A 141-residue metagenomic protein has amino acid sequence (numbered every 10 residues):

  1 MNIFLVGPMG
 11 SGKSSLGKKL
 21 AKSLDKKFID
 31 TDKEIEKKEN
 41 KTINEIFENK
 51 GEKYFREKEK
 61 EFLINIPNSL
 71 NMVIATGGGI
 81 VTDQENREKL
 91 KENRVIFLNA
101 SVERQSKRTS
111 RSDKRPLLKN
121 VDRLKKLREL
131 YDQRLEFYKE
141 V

Functional and structural regions predicted by a protein language model:
N2: Walker A (P-loop) ATP-phosphate-binding motif of ABC ATPase nucleotide-binding domains
L5: Hydrophobic anchor at the beta1->P-loop junction of P-loop NTPases
P8: P-loop (Walker A) phosphate-binding loop of NTP-binding proteins
S14: Walker A/P-loop
T31-G79, Q84-K89, R115-P116, R128 (+1 more regions): ATP-dependent small-molecule kinase phosphotransfer cores that center on conserved nucleotide phosphate-binding segments
L90-S112: Conserved phosphate-donor/acceptor-positioning beta-strand/loop module used by diverse small-molecule
R115-V141: Small-molecule kinase domains that catalyze NTP-dependent phosphoryl transfer to phosphate-bearing small molecules
